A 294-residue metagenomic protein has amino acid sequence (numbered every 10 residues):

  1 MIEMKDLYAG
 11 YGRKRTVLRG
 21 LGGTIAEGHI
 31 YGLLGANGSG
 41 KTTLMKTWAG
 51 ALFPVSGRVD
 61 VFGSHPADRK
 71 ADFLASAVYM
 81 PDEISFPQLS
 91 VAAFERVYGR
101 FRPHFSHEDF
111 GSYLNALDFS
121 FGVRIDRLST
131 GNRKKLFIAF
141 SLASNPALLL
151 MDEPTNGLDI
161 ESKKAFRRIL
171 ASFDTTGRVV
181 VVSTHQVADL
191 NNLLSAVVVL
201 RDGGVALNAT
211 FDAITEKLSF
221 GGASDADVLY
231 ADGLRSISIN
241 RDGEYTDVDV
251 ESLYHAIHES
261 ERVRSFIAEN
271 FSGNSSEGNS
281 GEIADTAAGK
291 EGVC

Functional and structural regions predicted by a protein language model:
M1-G20, E27: A short, flexible loop at the N-terminus of ABC-type nucleotide-binding domains that lies
Y31-A36: The feature captures the beta-strand-to-loop junction immediately N-terminal to the Walker
A49: Helix-to-loop junction immediately C-terminal to a conserved catalytic motif
G57-D68, D72-F73: Conserved ABC transporter NBD signature motif
Y79-L136: ABC-family P-loop ATPase nucleotide-binding domains
L149-E153: Catalytic Walker B motif of ABC-type/P-loop ATPase nucleotide-binding domains
F166-V181, H185-N240: ABC transporter nucleotide-binding domain
